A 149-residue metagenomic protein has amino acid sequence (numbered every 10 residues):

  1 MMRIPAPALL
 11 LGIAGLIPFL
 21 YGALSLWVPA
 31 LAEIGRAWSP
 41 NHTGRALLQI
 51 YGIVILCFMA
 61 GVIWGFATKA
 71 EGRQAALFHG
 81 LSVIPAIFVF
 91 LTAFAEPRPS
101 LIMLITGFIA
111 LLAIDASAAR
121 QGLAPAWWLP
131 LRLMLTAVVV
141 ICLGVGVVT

Functional and structural regions predicted by a protein language model:
P5-A30, A137-C142: The first (N-terminal) embedded transmembrane alpha-helix
G15-P18, G80-F90, L131-G146: Small-residue-rich segments of transmembrane alpha-helices in multi-pass membrane proteins, especially helix faces
G22-L26, V89-A93, D115, L143-V147: Structural signal for membrane-spanning alpha-helices in multi-pass inner-membrane proteins, emphasizing helix cores
W27-H42: Membrane-interface helix termini and inter-helical loops of multi-pass transporters
R45-G65, A110-L111: Hydrophobic, membrane-facing alpha-helical anchors
V62-L91: Helix-adjacent hinge/juxtasegments
T92-A110: Transmembrane helix-loop-helix
A113-V139: Interfacial loop-to-transmembrane junctions
